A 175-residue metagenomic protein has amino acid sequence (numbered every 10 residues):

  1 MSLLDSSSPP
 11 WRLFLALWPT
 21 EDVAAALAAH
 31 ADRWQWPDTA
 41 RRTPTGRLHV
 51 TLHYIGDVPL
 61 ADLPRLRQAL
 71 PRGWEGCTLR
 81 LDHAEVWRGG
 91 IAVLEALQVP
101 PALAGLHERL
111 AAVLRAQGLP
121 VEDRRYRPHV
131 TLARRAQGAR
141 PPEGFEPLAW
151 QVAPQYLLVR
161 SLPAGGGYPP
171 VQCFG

Functional and structural regions predicted by a protein language model:
M1-G175: Histidine-dependent nucleotide/RNA phosphoesterase domain, centered on the 2H-phosphoesterase fold with its duplicated
